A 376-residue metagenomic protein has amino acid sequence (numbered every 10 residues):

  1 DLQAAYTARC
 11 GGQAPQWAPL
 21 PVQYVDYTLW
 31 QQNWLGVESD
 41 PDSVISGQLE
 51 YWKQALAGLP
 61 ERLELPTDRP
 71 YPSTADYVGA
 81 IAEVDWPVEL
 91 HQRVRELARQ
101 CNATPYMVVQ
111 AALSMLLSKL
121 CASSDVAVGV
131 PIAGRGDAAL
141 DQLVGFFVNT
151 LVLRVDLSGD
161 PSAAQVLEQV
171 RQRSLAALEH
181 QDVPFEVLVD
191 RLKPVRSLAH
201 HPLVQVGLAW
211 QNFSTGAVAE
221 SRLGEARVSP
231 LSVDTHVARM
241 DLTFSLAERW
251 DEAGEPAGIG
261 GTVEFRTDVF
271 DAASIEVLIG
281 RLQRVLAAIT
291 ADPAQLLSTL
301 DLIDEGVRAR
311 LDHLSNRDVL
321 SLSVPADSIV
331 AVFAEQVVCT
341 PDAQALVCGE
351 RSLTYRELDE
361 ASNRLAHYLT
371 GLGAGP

Functional and structural regions predicted by a protein language model:
D1-G11, P21-S43, L49-G58, P66-S73 (+5 more regions): Adenylate-forming
W17-P19, P293-G306: A Lys/Arg-rich helix-loop hairpin that forms a DNA/phosphate-binding surface
A18-L29, T370-P376: Short, intrinsically disordered, charge-balanced linker/junction segments flanking boundaries in proteins
E89-E96, Q100, R356-P376: ANL superfamily AMP-binding
L278-R281: Short conserved active-site loop signatures built around small residues
A343-A345: Structural detector of coil-to-beta-strand junctions
